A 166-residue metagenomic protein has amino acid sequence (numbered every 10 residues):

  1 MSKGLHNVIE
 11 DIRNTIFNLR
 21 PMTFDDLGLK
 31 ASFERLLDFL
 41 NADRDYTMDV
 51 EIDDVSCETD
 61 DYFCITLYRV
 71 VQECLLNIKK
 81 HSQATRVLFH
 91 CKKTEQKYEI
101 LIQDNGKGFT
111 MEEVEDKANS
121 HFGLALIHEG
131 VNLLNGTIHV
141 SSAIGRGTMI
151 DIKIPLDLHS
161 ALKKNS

Functional and structural regions predicted by a protein language model:
M1-L19, L27: Conserved DHp (HisKA) dimerization/phosphotransfer helix of two-component histidine kinases, i.e., the long coiled-coil
H6, T23-R44: Short beta-to-alpha transition helix within the HATPase_c
D49-Q72: Conserved short strand/loop->alpha-helix "switch" segment adjacent to the catalytic nucleotide/phosphoryl-transfer site
C64-R86: Conserved ATP-binding N-box helix of the HATPase_c
R86-Q96, Q103: Short beta-strand/loop element within the Bergerat-fold HATPase_c
N105-K107, F122: Conserved post-beta-strand hinge residue in the HATPase_c
V114-I144: ATP phosphate-binding glycine-rich loop and adjacent ATP-lid/helix-beta elements within ATP-binding kinase/ATPase
R146-T148: Glycine-rich GHKL/ HATPase_c ATP-binding element in histidine kinases
